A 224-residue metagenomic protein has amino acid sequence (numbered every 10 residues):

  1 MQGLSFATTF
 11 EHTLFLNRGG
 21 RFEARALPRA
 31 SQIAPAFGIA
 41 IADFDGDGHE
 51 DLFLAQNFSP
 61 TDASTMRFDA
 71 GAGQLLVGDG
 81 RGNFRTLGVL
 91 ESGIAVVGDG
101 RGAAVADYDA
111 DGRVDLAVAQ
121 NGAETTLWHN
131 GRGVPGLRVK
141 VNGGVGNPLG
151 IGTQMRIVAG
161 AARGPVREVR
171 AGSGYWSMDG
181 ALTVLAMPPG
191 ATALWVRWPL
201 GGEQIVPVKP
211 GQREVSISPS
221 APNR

Functional and structural regions predicted by a protein language model:
L4-H12, L16-P35, A55-R224: Gly/Ser/Thr/Pro-enriched helix-cap/hinge segments flanking short amphipathic alpha-helices
P35-A40, L52: Extended, hydrophobic alpha-helical segments in both membrane/secreted and soluble proteins
D47, D51, D111: Acidic carboxylate motifs that coordinate Ca2+ or other divalent cations, activating on Asp/Glu
